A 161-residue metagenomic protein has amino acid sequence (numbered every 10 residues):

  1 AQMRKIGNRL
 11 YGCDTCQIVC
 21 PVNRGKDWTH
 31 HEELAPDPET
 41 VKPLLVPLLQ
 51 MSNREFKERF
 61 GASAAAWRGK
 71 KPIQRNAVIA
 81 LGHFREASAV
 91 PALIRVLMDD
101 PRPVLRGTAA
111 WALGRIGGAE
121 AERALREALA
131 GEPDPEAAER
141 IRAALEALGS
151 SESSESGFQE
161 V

Functional and structural regions predicted by a protein language model:
A1-G12, A66-R68, D99: Ferredoxin-like iron-sulfur electron-transfer modules
A1-R4, N23-N53: Non-heme iron-sulfur electron-transfer modules
R9-Y11, T15-E33, A92: Iron-sulfur cluster-binding cysteine motifs and their immediate structural context in ferredoxin-like electron-transfer
P38-R75: Glycine-rich phosphate/pyrophosphate-binding loop and adjacent beta-alpha nucleotide/cofactor-binding cores
E55-F60, E86-M98, G118-A130, S151-V161: Amphipathic alpha-helical scaffolding segments comprising HEAT/armadillo-like alpha-solenoid repeats
W67, K71-P72, A87, P101-V104 (+1 more regions): Alpha-helix N-cap/helix-start positions at coil->helix boundaries
Q74-E86, R95, R106-G118, A138-S151: Structural detector for internal amphipathic alpha-helices that build alpha-solenoid repeat scaffolds
P103, T108, R123, E127 (+2 more regions): Long C-terminal interaction/binding lobes of large macromolecular proteins
